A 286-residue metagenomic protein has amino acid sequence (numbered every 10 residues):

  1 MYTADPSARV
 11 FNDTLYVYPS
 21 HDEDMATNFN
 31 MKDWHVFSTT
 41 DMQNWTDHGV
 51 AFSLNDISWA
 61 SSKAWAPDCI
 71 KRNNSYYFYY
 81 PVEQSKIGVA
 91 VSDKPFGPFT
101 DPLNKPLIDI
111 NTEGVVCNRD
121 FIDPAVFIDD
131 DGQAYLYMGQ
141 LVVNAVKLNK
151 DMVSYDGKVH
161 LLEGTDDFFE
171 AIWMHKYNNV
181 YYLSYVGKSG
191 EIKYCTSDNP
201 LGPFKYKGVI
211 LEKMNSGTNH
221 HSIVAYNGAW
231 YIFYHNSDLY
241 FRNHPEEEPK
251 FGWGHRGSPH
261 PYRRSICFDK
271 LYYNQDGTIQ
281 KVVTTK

Functional and structural regions predicted by a protein language model:
M1-K286: Carbohydrate-active catalytic/glycan-binding domains of CAZyme proteins, especially the secreted or lumenal ectodomains
